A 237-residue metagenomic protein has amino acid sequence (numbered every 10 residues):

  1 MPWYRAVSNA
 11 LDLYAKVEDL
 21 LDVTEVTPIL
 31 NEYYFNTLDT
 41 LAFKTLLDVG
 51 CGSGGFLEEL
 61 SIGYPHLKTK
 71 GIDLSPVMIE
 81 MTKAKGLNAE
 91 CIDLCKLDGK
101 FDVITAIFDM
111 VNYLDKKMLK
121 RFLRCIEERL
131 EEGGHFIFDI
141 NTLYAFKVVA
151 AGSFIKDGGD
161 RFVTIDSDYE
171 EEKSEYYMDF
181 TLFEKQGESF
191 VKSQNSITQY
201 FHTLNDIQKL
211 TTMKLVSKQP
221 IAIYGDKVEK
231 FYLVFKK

Functional and structural regions predicted by a protein language model:
M1-L41: Conserved class I S-adenosyl-L-methionine
L47, G54-K96: Class I SAM-dependent methyltransferase SAM/SAH-binding core
C95-I104: A short acidic, Gly/Pro-enriched loop at the edge of an enzyme's catalytic core that lines a small-molecule cofactor
V103-M118: A short SAM/SAH-binding and catalytic strip from SAM-dependent methyltransferases
K117, I140-N205: SAM-dependent methyltransferase
K120-E132: A short glycine-rich, Lys/Arg-flanked "PGG" loop and its adjoining helix->strand segment in the class I
G133-I140: Conserved beta-strand signature within the Rossmann-like core of class I S-adenosyl-L-methionine
I223-K237: Core SAM-dependent methyltransferase catalytic element
